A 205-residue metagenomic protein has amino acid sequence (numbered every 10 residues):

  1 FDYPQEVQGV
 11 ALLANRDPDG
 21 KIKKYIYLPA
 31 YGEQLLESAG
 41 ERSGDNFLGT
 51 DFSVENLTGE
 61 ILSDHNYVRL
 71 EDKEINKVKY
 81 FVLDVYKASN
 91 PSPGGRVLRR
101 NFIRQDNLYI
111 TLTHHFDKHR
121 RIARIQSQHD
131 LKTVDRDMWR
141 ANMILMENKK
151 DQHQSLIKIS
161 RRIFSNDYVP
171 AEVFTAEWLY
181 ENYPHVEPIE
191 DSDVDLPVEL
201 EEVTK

Functional and structural regions predicted by a protein language model:
F1-A30, V68: N-terminal mature ectodomain segment of secretory-pathway/periplasmic proteins
D2, L13, K23, L36-E37 (+2 more regions): Gly/Pro-enriched, hydrophobic low-complexity segments that function as extracytoplasmic propeptides/linkers
A30-Y31, S165: Short loop/turn segments at secondary-structure transitions that flank enzyme active sites
Y31-S38, A88, D195-V198: Short, charge-rich amphipathic segments
L35, E41, G59-H65, D151 (+2 more regions): A beta-rich soluble binding module of mature secreted/lumenal proteins
S63-I75, E187, V203-K205: Long, terminal "pre-/pro-" and other extracytoplasmic accessory regions that lie outside the mature folded/catalytic
D167-K205: Gram-negative outer-membrane assembly/targeting C-terminal domains
